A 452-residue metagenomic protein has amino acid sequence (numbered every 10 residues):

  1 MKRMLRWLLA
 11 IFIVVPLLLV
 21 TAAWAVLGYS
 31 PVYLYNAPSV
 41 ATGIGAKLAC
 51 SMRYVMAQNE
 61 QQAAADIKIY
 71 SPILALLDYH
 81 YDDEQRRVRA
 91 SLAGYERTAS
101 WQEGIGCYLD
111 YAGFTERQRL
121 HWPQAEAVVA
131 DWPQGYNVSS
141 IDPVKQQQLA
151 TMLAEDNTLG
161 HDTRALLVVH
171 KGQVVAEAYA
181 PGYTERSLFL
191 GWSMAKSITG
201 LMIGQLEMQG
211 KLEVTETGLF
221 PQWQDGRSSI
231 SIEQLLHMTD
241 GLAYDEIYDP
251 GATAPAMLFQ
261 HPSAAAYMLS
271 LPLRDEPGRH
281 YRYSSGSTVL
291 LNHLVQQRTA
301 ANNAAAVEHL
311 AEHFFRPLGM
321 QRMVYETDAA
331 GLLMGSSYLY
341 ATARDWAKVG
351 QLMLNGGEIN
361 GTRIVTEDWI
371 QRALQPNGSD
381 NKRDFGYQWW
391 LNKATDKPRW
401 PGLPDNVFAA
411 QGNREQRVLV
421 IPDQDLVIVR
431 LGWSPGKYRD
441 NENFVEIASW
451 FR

Functional and structural regions predicted by a protein language model:
Y29-T42, V55, A63, A410-R452: Structured C-terminal helix/loop/strand segments within mature extracytoplasmic catalytic/sensor domains
A130-K171: Beta-lactamase-like hydrolase cores
V144, L149-E155, Q173-A178, G251-P277 (+1 more regions): Short, charged, amphipathic alpha-helices and their helix-cap/turn boundaries
G172, F189-T215, L235, L291-V295 (+1 more regions): Active-site SXXK
G200, S287-Q296, G335-I359, Q416-G432: Active-site-proximal alpha-helical segments within enzyme catalytic domains
M208-L242, S270-L273, A300-S337, A341: Active-site helix/loop module of the DD-peptidase/beta-lactamase fold, centered on the serine-lysine SxxK catalytic
W223-A252, M257-R279, G286-V289, A341-R344: Conserved catalytic neighborhood of penicillin-recognizing serine enzymes
M320-V324, Q371-V427: Active-site Gly/Thr loop motif
